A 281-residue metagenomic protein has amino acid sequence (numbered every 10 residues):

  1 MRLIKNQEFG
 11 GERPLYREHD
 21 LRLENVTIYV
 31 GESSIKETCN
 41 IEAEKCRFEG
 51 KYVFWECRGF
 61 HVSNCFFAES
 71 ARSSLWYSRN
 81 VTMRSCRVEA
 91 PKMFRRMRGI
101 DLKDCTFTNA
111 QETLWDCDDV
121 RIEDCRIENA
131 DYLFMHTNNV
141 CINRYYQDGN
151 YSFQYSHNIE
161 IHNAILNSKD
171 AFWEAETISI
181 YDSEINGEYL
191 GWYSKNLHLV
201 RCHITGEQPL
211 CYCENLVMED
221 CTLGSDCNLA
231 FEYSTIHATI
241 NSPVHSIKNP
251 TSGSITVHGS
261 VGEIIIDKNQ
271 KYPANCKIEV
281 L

Functional and structural regions predicted by a protein language model:
M1-L281: Long, distal/terminal scaffolding or interaction modules with repetitive or compositionally biased sequence
